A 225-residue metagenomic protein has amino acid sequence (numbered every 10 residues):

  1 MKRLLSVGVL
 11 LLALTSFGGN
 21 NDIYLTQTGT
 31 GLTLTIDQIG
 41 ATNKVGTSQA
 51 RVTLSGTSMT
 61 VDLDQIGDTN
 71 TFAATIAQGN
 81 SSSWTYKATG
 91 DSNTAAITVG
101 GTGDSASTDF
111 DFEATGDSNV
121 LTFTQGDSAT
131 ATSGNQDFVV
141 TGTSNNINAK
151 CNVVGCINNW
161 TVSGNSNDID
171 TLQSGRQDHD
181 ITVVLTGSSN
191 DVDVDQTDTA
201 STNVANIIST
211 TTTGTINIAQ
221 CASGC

Functional and structural regions predicted by a protein language model:
M1-R3, G18-G19: Absolute protein N-terminus
K2-L10: Sec-dependent signal peptide recognition, specifically the positively charged N-region followed immediately by
A13-T15: N-terminal signal peptide c-region/cleavage motif recognized by signal peptidases
G19-C225: Low-complexity repeat regions of mature extracellularly deployed or surface/particle-associated proteins
